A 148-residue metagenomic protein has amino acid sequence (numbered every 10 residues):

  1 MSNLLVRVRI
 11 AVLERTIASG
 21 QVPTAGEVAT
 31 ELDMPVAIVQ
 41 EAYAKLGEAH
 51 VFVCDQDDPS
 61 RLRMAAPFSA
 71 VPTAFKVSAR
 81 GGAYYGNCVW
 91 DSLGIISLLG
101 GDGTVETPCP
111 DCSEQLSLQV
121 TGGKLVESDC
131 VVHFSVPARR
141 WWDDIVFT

Functional and structural regions predicted by a protein language model:
M1-V6, T24, Q56-R80, G122 (+1 more regions): Short, cationic-aromatic polyanion-contact patches
N3-Q21: Short helix->loop/beta-hairpin flanking segments within DNA-binding domains
R7, A11, K45, G94: Alpha-helical scaffold segments in soluble metabolic enzymes
I17, G47, G100: Hydrophobic/aromatic-lined pockets within catalytic cores
A18-E31: Short acidic, hydrophobic short linear motifs in intrinsically disordered regions
D33-E48: Short amphipathic alpha-helical interaction segments
G47-D58: A short, conserved structural fragment
G81-T148: Mid-protein regulatory/catalytic core that forms ligand/cofactor-binding pockets and protein-protein interaction
